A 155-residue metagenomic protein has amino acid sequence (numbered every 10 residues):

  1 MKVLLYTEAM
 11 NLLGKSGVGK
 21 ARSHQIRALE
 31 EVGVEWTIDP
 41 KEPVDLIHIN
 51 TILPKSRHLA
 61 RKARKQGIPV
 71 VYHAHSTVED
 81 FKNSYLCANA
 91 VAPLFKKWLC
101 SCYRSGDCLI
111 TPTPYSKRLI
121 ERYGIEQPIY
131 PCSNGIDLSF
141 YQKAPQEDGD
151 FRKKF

Functional and structural regions predicted by a protein language model:
M1-K41: N-terminal subdomain of nucleotide-sugar transferases
E8, Y72-K97, S139-A144: Acceptor-binding helix/loop patch of EC 2.4 sugar-transfer enzymes, predominantly nucleotide-sugar-dependent
I38-K55, P69-V71: Short N-terminal targeting/anchoring amphipathic segment
L46-H48, K62-F81, I110, Y130-S133: Active-site proximal beta-strand in glycosyltransferases
P54, Y115-K117: Alpha-helix capping/helix-boundary segments
K65, V91-L109: Membrane-proximal helix-turn-helix segments that form the acceptor-binding/catalytic region of lipid-linked
Y115, C132-G135: Carbohydrate-associated surface elements
E121, I136-D150: Acidic anion/phosphate-binding donor-loop and adjacent secondary structure in glycosyltransferase catalytic cores
